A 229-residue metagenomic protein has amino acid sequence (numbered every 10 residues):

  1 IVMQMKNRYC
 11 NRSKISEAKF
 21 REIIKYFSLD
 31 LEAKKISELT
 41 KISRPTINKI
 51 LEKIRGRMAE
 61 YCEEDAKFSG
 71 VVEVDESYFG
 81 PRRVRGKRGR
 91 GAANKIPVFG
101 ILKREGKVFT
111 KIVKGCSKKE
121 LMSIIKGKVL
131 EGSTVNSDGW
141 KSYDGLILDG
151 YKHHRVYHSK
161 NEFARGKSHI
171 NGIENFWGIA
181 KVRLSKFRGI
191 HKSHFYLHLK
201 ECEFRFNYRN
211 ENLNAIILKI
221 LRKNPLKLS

Functional and structural regions predicted by a protein language model:
I1-S229: Residue-level recognition of single "structural anchor" positions that define or cap local secondary structure
